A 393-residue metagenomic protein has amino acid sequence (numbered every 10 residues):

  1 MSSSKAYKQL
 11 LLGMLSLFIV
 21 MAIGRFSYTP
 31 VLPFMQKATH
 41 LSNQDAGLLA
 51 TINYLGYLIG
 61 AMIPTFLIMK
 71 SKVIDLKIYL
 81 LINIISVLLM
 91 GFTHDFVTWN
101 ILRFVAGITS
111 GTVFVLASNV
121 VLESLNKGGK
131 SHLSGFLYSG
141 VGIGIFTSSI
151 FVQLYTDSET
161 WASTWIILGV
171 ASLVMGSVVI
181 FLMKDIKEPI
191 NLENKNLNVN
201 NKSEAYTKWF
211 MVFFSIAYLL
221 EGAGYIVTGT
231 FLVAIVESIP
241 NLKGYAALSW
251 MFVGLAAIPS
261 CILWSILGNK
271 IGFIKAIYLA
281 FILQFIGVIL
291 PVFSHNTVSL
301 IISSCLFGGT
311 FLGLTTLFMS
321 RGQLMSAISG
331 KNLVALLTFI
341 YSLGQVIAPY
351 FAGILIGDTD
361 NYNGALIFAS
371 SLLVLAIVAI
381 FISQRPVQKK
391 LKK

Functional and structural regions predicted by a protein language model:
T29, F210-M251: Extracytoplasmic gate region of multi-pass secondary transporters
H40, F92-T98, G272, F293-H295: Helix-breaking motifs and short loop linkers at transmembrane-helix boundaries and internal kinks in secondary membrane
G60-K72, S260-G272, I356: Helix-to-loop junctions at the C-terminal end of transmembrane segments in multipass secondary transporters
V97-A106, V298-L306: Paired small-residue
F104-S139: Cytoplasmic helix-loop-helix junction between adjacent transmembrane helices in 12-TM secondary transporters
L133-K184: Helix-loop-helix hairpin linking two adjacent transmembrane segments in secondary transporters
I274-F318: C-terminal transmembrane helical hairpin of 12-TM major facilitator-type secondary transporters
I328-N361, A369: A late C-terminal transmembrane helix in Major Facilitator Superfamily
